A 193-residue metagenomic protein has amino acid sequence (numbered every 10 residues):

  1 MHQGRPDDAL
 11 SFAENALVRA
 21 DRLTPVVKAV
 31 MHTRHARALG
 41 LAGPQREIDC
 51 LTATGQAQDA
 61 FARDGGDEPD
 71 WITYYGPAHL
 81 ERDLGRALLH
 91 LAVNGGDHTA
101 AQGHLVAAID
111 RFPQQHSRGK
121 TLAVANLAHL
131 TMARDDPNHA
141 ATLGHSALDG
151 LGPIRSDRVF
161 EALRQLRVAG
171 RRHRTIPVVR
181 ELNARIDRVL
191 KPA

Functional and structural regions predicted by a protein language model:
M1-A193: Conserved binding/catalytic microenvironments
